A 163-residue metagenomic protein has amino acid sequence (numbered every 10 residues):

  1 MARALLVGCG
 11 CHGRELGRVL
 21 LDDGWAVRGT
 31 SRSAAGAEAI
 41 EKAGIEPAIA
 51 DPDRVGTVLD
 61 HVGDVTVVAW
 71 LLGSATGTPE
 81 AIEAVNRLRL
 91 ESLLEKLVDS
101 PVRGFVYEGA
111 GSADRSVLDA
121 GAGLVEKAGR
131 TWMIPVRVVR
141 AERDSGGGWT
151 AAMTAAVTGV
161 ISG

Functional and structural regions predicted by a protein language model:
R3, T66-V67, G104: Structural motif
A4-C9: Conserved N-terminal Rossmann-fold NAD(P)-binding element of oxidoreductases
G13-R14: N-terminal Rossmann-fold NAD(P) dinucleotide-binding loop
L20: Aromatic pocket-lining residues of Rossmann-like dinucleotide-binding sites
G29, A35-E91: NAD(P)H-binding glycine-rich loop region in Rossmannoid oxidoreductase-like domains and their noncatalytic homologs
E91-T131: Conserved Rossmann-fold NAD(P)-dependent oxidoreductase catalytic core, especially the SDR/UDP-sugar
A128-S145: Conserved beta-loop-beta element that borders a ligand/cofactor-binding pocket
R143-G163: Glycine-rich phosphate/pyrophosphate-binding loop and the adjoining helix
